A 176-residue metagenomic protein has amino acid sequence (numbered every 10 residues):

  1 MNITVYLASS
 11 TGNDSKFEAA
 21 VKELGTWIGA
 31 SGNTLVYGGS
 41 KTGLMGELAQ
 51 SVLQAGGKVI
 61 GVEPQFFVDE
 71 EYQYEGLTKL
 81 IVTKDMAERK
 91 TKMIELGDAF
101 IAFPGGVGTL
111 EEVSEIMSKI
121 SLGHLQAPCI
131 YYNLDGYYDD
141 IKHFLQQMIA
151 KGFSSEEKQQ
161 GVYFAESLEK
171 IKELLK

Functional and structural regions predicted by a protein language model:
M1-L96, L134-K176: A cross-family phosphate/adenosyl-ligand binding-site feature
V59, H124-A127: Short, structured loop/turn "capping" segments at alpha-beta junctions
K90-L122, I130: Active-site/ligand-binding-proximal alpha/beta "capping" segment
A127-D135: Short loop-to-beta-strand entry elements in the cores of soluble alpha/beta enzymes
